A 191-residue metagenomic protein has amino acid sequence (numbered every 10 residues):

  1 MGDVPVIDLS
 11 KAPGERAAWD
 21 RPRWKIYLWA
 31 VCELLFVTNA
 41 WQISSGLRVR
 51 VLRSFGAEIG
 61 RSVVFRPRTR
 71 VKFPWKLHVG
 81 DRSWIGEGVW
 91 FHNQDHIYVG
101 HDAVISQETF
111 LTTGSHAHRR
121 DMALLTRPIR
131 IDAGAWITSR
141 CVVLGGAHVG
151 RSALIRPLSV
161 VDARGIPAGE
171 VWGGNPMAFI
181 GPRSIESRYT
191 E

Functional and structural regions predicted by a protein language model:
M1-A57, R61, G134, G169-E170 (+1 more regions): Terminal amphipathic alpha-helical/low-complexity segments used for targeting or macromolecular assembly
T38-V49, R66-V79, W84-H148, P157-S159 (+2 more regions): Flexible, glycine/small-residue-enriched loop-and-beta-strand segment within the central core of proteins
S152-A153: Structured catalytic cores of enzymes that bind and process phosphorylated ligands/cofactors
